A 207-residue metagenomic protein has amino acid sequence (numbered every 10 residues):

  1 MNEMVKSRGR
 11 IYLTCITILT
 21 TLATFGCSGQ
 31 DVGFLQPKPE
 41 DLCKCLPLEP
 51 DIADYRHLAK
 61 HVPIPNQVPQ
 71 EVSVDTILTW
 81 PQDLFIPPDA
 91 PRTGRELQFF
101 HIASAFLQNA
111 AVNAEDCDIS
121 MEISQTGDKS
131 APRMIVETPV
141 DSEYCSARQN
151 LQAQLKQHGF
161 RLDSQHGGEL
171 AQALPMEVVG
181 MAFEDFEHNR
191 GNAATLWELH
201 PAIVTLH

Functional and structural regions predicted by a protein language model:
N2-C15: Bacterial N-terminal signal peptides that target proteins for export
F25-G26: C-terminal motif of bacterial Sec signal peptides marking the signal peptidase cleavage site
G29-H207: OB-fold and OB-like single-stranded nucleic-acid-recognition modules and their adjacent interaction interfaces
